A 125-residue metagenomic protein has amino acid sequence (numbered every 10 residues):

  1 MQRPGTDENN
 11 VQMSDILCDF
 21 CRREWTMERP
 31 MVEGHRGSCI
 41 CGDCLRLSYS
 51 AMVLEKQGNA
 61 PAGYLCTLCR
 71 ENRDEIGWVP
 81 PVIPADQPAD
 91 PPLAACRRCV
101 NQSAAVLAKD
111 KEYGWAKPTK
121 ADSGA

Functional and structural regions predicted by a protein language model:
M1-G58: Long, charged N-terminal interaction/targeting segments
M1-V11, K109-A125: Short, intrinsically disordered terminal segments enriched in charged and Pro/Gly residues
V11, G58, T67-R73: Terminal-proximal interaction/regulatory segments of ATP-powered molecular machines
C18-C21, C41, C66-C69, C96-C99: Short cysteine-rich clusters marking metal-coordination/redox-active sites
T26-M27, R46-Y49, E71-G77, N101-A104: Short functional micro-motifs and their immediate structural scaffolds
R29-S38, K56-A60, G77-L93: Short linker/helix segments within small regulatory modules
D43-P61, R97-A116: Short metal-binding segments enriched for Cys and/or His
D74-P80, D86, N101-D110, A125: E3 ubiquitin/SUMO ligase catalytic module of the RING/U-box class together with its immediately adjacent helical
